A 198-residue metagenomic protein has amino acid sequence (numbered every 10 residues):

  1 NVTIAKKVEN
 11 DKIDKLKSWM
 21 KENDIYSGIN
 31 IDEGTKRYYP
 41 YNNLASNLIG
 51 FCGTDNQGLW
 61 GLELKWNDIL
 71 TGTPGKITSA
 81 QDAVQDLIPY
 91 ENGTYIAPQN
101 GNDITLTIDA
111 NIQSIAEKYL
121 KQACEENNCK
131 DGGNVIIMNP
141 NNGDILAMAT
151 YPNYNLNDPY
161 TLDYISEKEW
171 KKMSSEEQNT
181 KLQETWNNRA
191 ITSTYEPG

Functional and structural regions predicted by a protein language model:
N1, I96-D144, M148, L156 (+1 more regions): Active-site loop and adjoining helix of the penicillin-binding protein/serine DD-peptidase-beta-lactamase fold
N1-G101: Small/polar-residue-rich segments within soluble enzyme cores
K21, G53, T71, E117 (+2 more regions): Sec-exported extracytoplasmic/periplasmic mature domains
N56-V84, G132-D163: Carboxylate/His-rich catalytic cores and anion/metal-binding grooves
